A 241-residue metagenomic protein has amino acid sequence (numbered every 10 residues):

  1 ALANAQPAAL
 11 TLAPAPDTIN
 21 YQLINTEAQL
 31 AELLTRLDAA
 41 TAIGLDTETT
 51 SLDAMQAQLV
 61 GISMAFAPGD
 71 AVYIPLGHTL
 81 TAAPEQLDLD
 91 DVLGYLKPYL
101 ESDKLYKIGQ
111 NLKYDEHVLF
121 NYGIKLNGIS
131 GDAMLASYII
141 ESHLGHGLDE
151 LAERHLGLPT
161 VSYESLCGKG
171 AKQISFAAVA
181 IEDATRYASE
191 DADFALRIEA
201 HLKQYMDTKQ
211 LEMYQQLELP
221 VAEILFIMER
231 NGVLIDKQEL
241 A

Functional and structural regions predicted by a protein language model:
A1-I62, L76-Y99: Long, highly charged low-complexity segments
I19, V60-D207, L217, V221-L225 (+1 more regions): Active-site-proximal helix-loop-helix substrate-binding element of RNase H-like nuclease domains
